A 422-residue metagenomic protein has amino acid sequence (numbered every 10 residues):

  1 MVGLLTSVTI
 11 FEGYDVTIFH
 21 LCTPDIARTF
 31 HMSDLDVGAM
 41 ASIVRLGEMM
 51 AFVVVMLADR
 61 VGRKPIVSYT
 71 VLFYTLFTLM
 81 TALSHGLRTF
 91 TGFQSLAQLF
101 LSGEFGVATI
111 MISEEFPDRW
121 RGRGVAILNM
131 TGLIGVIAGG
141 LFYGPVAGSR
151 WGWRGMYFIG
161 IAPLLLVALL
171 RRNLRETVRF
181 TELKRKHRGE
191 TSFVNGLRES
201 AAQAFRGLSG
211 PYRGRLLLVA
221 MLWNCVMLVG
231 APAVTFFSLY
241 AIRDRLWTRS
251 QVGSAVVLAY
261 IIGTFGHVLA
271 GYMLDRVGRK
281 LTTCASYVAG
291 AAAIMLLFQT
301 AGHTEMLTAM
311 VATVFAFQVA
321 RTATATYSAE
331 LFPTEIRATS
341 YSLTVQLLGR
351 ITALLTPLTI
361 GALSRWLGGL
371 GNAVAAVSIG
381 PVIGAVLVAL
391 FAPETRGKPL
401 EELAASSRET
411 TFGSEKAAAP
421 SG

Functional and structural regions predicted by a protein language model:
F19-H20, P211-T264: Extracytoplasmic gate region of multi-pass secondary transporters
H20-A51, S250: Extracellular/periplasmic helix-loop-helix junction of adjacent transmembrane segments in MFS-like secondary
H31, G62, L83-T89, P117 (+2 more regions): Helix-breaking motifs and short loop linkers at transmembrane-helix boundaries and internal kinks in secondary membrane
S42-M56, V257-L269: Central cavity-lining transmembrane alpha-helices of secondary-active solute carriers, predominantly the Major
M50-H85, L274-V277: Conserved MFS/SLC helix-loop-helix module at the cytosolic interface between two early adjacent transmembrane helices
G92-M130: Cytoplasmic helix-loop-helix junction between adjacent transmembrane helices in 12-TM secondary transporters
R121-G148, V345-T356: Glycine-rich segments within core transmembrane alpha-helices of 12-TM secondary carriers
E335-L367: A late C-terminal transmembrane helix in Major Facilitator Superfamily
